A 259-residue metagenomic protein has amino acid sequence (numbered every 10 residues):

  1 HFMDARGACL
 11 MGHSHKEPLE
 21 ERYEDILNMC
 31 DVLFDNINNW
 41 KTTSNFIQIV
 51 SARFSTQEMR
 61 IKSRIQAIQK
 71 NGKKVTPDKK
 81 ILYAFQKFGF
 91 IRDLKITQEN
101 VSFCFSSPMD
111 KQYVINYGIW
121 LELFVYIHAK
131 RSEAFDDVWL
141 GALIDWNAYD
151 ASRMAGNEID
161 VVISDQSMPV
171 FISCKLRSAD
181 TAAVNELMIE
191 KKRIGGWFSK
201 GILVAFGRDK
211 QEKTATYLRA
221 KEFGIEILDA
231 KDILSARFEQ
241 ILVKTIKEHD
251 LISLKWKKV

Functional and structural regions predicted by a protein language model:
H1-V259: Intrinsically disordered, low-complexity Ser/Thr/Pro/Gly-rich regulatory segments
